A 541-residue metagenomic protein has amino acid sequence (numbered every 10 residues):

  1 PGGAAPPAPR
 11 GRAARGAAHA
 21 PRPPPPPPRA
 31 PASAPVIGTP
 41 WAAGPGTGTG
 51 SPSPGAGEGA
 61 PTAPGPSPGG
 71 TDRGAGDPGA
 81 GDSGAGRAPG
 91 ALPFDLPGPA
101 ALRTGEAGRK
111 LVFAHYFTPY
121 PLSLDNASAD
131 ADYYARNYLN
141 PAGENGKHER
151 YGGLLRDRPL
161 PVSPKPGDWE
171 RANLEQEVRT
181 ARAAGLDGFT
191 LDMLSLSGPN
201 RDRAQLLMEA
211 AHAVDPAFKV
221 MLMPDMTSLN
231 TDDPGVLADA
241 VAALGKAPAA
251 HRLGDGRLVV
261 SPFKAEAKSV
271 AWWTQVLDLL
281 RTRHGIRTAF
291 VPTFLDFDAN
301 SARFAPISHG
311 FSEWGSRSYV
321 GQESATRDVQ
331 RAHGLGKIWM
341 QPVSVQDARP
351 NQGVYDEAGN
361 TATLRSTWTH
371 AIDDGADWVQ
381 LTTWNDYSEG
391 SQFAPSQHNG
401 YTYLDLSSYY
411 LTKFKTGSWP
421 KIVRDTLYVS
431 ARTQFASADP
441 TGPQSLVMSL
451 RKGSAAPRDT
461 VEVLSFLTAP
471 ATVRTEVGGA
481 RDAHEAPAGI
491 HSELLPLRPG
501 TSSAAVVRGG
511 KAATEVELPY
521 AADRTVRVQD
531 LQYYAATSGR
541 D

Functional and structural regions predicted by a protein language model:
P1-G90, F94: N-terminal low-complexity, Pro/Thr-rich disordered segments that flank secretion/membrane-targeting signals
G84-D459, T468-D541: Glycan-processing catalytic domains of CAZymes
E462-L464: A short beta-strand segment in extracellular, disulfide-stabilized domains
